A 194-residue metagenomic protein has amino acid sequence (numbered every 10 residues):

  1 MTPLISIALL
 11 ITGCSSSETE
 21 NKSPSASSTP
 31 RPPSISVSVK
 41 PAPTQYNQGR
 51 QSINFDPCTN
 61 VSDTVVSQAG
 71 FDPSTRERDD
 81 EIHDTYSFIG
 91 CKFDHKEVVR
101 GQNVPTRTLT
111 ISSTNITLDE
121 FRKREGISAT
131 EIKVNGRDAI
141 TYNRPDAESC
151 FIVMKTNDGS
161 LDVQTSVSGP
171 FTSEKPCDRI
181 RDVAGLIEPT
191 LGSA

Functional and structural regions predicted by a protein language model:
M1-I5: N-terminal export and membrane-targeting signals
L9-G13: C-terminal motif of bacterial Sec signal peptides marking the signal peptidase cleavage site
S15-E18: Bacterial signal peptide processing site
N21-A26, P30, K155-N157, G169-P170: N-terminal accessory/precursor segments of enzymes
K22-K96: Extracytoplasmic low-complexity, Pro/Thr/Ser/Ala/Gly-rich segments that lie immediately after a secretion/anchoring
Y46, Q51, K123-A194: A short, solvent-exposed beta-edge/loop patch
T64-G70, V98-Q102, D158-G159, A184-I187: Extracellular/mature segments of secreted proteins
Q68, D72-N135: Short, solvent-exposed recognition patches
